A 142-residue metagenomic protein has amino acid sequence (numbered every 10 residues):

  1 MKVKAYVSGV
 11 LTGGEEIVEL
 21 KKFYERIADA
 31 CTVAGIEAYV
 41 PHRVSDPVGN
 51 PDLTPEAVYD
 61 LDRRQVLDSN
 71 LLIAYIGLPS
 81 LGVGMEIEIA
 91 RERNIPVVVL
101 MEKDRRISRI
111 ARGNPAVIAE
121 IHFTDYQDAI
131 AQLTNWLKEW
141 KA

Functional and structural regions predicted by a protein language model:
M1-A142: Conserved catalytic or regulatory cores that recognize and/or transform ribose-phosphate-containing ligands
